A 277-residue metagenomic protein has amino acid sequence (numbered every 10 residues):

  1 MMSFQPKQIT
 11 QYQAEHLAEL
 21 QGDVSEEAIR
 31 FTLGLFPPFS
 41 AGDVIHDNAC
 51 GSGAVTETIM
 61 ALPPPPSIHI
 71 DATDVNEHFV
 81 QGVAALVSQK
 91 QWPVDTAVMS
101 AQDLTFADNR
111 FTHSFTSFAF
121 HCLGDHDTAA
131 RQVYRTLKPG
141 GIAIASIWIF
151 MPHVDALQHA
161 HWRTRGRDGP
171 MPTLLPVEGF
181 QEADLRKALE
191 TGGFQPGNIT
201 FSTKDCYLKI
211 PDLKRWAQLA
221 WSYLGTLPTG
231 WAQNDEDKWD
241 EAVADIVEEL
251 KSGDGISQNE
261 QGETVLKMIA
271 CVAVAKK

Functional and structural regions predicted by a protein language model:
F4-Q8, Y12, H16, N198-T264: C-terminal helical/coil "lid" or tail adjacent to the Rossmann-like core of SAM-dependent
G22-D43, E57-L62: Conserved alpha-helix/loop element of class I SAM-dependent methyltransferases that forms part of the SAM/SAH-binding
V44-L104: Class I SAM-dependent methyltransferase SAM/SAH-binding core
Q102-S114: A short acidic, Gly/Pro-enriched loop at the edge of an enzyme's catalytic core that lines a small-molecule cofactor
T112-H126: A short SAM/SAH-binding and catalytic strip from SAM-dependent methyltransferases
L123-G124, L137-P139: Helix-to-beta-strand junctions that scaffold the AdoMet/dcAdoMet cofactor pocket in Class I SAM-dependent enzymes
D127, G140-D212, T226-L227, I269: Conserved catalytic/acceptor-binding region of the Class I
G192-F194, A217-Q218, L266-K277: Core SAM-dependent methyltransferase catalytic element
